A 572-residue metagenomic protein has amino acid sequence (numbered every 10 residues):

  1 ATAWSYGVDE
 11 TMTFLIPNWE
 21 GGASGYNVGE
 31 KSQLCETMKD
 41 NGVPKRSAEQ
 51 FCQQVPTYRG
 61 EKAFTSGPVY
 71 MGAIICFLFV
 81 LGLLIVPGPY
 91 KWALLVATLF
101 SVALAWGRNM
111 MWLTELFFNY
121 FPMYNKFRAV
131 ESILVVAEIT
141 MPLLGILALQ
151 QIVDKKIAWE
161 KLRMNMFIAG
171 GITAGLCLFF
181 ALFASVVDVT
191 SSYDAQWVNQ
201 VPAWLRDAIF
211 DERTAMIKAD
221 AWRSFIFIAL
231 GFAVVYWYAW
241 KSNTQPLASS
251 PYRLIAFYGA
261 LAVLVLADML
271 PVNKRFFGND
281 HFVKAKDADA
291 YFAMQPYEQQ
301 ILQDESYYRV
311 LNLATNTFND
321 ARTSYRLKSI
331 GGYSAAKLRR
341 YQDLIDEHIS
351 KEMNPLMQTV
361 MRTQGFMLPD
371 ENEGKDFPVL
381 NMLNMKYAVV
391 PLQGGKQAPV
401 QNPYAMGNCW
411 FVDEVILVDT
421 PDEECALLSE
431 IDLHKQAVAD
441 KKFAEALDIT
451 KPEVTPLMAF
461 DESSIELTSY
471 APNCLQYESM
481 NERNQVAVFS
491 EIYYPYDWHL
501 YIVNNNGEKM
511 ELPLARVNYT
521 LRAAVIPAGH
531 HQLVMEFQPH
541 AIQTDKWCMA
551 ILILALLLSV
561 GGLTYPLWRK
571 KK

Functional and structural regions predicted by a protein language model:
A1-G82, F183-F225: Periplasmic/ER-lumenal interhelical loops and adjacent helix-loop junctions in multi-pass membrane proteins
A1-P56, P391, N402-T468, C474 (+1 more regions): Soluble non-transmembrane domains of integral membrane proteins
G7, W19-S24, L261-F292, P296-L380 (+3 more regions): Extracytoplasmic/lumenal acceptor-recognition loop(s) of multi-pass membrane glycoenzymes
P44-P56, I74, M110-F121, A203-I209 (+2 more regions): Active-site-adjacent bridging/hinge elements
E61, F77-P87, Y236, Y291-Q300 (+2 more regions): Short alpha-helical segments and helix-capping/turn motifs at coil-helix boundaries
F77, G331, K386, G395 (+2 more regions): Active-site-proximal, structured, solvent-exposed surfaces of multi-pass membrane proteins that position macromolecular
V86-M294, V400, I526-K572: Contiguous transmembrane helix-bundle modules in multi-pass membrane proteins
